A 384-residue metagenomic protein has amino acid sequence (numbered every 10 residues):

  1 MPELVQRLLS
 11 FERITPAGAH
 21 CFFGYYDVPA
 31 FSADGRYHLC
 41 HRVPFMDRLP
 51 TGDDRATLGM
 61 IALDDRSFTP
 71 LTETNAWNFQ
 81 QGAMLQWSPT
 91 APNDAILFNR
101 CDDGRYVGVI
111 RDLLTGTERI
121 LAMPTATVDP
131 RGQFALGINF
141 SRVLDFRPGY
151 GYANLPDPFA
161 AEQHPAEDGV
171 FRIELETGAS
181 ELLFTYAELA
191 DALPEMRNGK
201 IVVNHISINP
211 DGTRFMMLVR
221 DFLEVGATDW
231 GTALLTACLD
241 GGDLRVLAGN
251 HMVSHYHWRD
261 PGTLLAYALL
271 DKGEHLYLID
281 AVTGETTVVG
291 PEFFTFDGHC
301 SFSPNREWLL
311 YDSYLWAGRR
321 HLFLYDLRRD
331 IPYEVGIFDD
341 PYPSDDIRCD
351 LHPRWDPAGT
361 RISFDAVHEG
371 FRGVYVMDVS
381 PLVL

Functional and structural regions predicted by a protein language model:
E12-C21, L71-F79, S180-I201, E334-D345: Surface-exposed loop and turn segments in beta-propeller and other repeat-based domains that flank or scaffold
Y25-D27, F45, T51-C101, Y106: Blade-loop segments of beta-propeller domains
V28-H38, W77-I96, R100-C101, A126-F134 (+5 more regions): Blade-terminus and WD-like Trp-Asp/Gly-His loop motifs, strongest in beta-propeller folds
H41-R55, G137-E167, M217-G231, D312-Y314: Short, conserved, GDST-rich strand-edge loop motifs in beta-rich repeat architectures
R48-L58, G104-I110, D145-R147, A166-F171 (+4 more regions): Structural motif
A76-P89, D94-G169, L183-N198: Asp-box/WD-like beta-propeller blade repeats and closely related beta-sheet repeat scaffolds
A248-V253, G290-S301, I331-R354: Conserved blade-ending motifs and adjacent loop-strand segments that build the rim/top face of beta-propeller domains
E274, P291-I331: Loop/turn-rich, solvent-exposed surfaces of beta-rich toroidal or solenoidal domains
